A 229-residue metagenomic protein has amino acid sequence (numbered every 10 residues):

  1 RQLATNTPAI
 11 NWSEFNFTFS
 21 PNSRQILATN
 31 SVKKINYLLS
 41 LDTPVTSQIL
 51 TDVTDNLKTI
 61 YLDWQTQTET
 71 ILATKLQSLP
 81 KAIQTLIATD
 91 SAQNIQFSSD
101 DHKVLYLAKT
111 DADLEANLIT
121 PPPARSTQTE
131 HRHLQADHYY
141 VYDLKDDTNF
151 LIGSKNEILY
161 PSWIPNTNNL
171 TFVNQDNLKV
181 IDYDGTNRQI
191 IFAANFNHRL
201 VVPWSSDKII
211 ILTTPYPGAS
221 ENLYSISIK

Functional and structural regions predicted by a protein language model:
R1-K229: Sequence signature of WD/YWTD-type beta-propeller architectures
